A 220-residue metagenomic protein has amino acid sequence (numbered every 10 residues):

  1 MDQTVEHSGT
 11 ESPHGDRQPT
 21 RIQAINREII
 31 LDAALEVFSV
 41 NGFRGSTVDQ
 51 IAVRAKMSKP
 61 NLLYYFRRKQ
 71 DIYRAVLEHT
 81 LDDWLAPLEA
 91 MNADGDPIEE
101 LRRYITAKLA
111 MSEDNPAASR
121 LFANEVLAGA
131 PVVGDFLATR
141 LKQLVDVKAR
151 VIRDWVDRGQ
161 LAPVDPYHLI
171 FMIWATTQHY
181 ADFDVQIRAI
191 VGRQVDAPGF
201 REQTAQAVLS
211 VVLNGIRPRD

Functional and structural regions predicted by a protein language model:
M1-H14, A110, D114, K142-A162 (+1 more regions): C-terminal peripheral helix-coil segments that are non-catalytic and often amphipathic
D2, I29, V37-D71, A75: Helix-turn-helix
N26, I30-F38, K108, V212: Short hydrophobic clusters on alpha-helical segments that form packing/core surfaces in small helical domains
N26, K69, V76, T80 (+6 more regions): Hydrophobic/aromatic residues within well-ordered alpha-helical segments
V40-R44, N115, R158: Short coil/turn segments at alpha/beta junctions that flank glycine-rich nucleotide-binding fingerprints
R74-R103, V151-R153: Amphipathic alpha-helical linker/stalk segments
E89-R120, P166-I173, E202: Hydrophobic alpha-helical connector segments
E113-D135, F183-G192: Amphipathic alpha-helical segments used for helix-helix packing
